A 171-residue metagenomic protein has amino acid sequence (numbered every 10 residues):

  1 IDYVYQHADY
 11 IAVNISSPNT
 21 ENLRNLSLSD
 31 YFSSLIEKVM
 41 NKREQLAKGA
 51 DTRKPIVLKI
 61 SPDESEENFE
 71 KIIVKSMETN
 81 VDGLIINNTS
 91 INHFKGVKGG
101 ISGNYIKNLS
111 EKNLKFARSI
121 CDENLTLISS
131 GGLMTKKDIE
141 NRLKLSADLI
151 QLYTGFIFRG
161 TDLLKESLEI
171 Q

Functional and structural regions predicted by a protein language model:
I1-K48, P55, S61: Metal-dependent enolase-superfamily TIM-barrel catalytic cores that perform enediolate-based chemistry
A8-Y10, V81, A147: A structural motif
I11-N14, I56-I60, L84-I86, L125-G131 (+1 more regions): Hydrophobic faces of well-ordered beta-strands that scaffold small-molecule active sites in alpha/beta enzyme cores
I15-S17, G83-H93, I139-E166: Glycine-rich phosphate-binding active-site loops on the catalytic face of alpha/beta enzymes
N19-Y31, F69-E123, L163: Glycine/Thr-rich beta-alpha phosphate-binding loop at enzyme active sites
Q45-E64, A117-S129: Short beta-strand/loop segments at the ligand-binding rim of alpha/beta enzyme cores
E64-E78, R118-E123, L133-I150: Catalytic cores of alpha/beta
K107-S110, S129-N141, Q151, F156: Recognition helices and adjacent regulatory flanks at domain boundaries
